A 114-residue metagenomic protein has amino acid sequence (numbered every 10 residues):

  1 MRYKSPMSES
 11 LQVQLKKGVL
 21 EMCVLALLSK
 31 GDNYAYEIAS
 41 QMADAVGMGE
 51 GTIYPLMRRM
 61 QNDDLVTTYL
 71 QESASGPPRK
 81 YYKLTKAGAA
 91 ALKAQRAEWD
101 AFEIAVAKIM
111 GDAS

Functional and structural regions predicted by a protein language model:
R2-E9, A90-S114: Amphipathic alpha-helical dimerization/coiled-coil segments that flank or bridge DNA-binding/regulatory modules
Q12-Y54, Q71: N-terminal helix-turn-helix DNA-binding core of bacterial DNA-binding proteins
P55, R59: Alpha-helical DNA-recognition elements
D63-P78, K83: Beta-hairpin "wing" of winged helix-turn-helix
L84-A89: Accessory beta->alpha helical hairpin/"wing" motif in late/C-terminal subdomains of nucleic-acid enzymes
